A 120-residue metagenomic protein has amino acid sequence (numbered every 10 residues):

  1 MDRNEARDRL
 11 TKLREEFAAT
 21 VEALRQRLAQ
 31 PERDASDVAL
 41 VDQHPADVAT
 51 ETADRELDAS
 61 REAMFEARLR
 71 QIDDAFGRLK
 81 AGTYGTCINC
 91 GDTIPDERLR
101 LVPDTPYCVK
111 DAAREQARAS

Functional and structural regions predicted by a protein language model:
M1-A81, L101, R118-S120: Interaction interfaces in information-processing and related assembly proteins
L28, P106, E115: The DNA-recognition helices of helix-turn-helix-type DNA-binding domains
N89-C90, K110: Short, cysteine/histidine-rich loop/knuckle motifs that typically chelate Zn2+
I94-P95, A113-Q116: Short functional micro-motifs and their immediate structural scaffolds
V102-A112: Cysteine-rich micro-motifs
